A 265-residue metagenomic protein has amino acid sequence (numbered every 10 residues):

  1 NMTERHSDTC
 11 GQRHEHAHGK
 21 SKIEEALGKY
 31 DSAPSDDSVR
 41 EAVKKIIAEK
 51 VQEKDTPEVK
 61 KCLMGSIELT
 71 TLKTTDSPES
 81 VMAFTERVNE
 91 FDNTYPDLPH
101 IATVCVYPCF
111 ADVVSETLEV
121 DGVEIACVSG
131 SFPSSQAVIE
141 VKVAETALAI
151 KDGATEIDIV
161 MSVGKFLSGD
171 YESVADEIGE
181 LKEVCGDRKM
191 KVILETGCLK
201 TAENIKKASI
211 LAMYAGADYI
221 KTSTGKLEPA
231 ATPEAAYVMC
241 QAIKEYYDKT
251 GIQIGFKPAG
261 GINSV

Functional and structural regions predicted by a protein language model:
T3-I67: Charged, compositionally biased N-terminal leader segments and the immediate start of the first structured element
R13, P258-V265: Short, intrinsically disordered, charge-balanced linker/junction segments flanking boundaries in proteins
K54-M64, T75-P99, C109-F256, V265: Alpha/beta enzyme core
L69-L72: Structural signal for alpha-helical transmembrane segments and their membrane-water exit/capping regions in multi-pass
V104-V106: Short, hydrophobic beta-strand segments that form beta-sheet elements in well-ordered domains
